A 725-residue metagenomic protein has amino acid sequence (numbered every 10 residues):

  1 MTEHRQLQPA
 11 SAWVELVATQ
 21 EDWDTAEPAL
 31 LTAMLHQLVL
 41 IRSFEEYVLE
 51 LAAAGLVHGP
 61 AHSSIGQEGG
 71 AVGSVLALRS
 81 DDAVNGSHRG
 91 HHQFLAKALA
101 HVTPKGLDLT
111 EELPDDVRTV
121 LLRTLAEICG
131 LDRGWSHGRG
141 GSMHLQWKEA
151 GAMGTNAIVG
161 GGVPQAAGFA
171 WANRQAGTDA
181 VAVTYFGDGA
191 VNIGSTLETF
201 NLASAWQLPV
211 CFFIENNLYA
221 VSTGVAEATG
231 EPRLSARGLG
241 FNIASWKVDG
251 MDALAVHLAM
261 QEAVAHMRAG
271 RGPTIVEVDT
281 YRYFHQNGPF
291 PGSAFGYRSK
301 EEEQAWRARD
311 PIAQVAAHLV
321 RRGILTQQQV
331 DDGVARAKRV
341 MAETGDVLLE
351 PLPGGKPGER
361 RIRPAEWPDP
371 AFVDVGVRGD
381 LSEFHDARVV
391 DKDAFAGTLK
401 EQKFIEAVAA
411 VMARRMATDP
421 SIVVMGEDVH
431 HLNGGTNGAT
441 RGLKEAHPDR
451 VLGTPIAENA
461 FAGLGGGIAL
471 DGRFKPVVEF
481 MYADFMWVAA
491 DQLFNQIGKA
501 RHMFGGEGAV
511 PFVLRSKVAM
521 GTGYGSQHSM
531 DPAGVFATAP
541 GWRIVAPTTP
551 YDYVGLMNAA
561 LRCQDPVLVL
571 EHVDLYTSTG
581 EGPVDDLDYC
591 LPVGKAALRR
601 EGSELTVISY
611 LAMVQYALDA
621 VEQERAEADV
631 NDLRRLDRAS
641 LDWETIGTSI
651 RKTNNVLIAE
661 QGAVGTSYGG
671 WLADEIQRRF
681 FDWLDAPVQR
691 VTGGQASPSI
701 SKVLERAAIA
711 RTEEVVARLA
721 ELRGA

Functional and structural regions predicted by a protein language model:
M1-G70, Q286, F290-H447, I468 (+1 more regions): Conserved acidic/glycine
E46-E50, A54-W206, G224-G230, S235 (+3 more regions): Cofactor-binding active-site loop characterized by glycine-rich and histidine/acidic residues
E50-L51, S74-R79, A170-D179, V411-S421 (+4 more regions): Glycine-rich phosphate/diphosphate-binding loops that line cofactor/substrate pockets in enzymes
L51-V57, D108, G141-N156, D179-Y185 (+9 more regions): Glycine/charged-rich beta-loop-alpha catalytic/anionic-binding loops adjacent to active sites
G70-V72, A150-L218, V248-H266, H430-G508 (+2 more regions): Thiamine diphosphate
I214-E343, E350, G354-G355, G438 (+3 more regions): Thiamine diphosphate
G523-I608: Phosphate/diphosphate-binding glycine-rich loops and adjacent basic-rich segments that engage nucleotide
